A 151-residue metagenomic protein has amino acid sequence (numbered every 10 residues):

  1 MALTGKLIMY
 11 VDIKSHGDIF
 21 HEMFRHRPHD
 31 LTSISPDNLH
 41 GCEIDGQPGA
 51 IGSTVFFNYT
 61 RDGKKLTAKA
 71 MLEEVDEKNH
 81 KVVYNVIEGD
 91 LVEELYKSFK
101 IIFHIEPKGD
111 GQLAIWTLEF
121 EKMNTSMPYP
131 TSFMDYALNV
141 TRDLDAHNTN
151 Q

Functional and structural regions predicted by a protein language model:
M1-A50: Hydrophobic ligand-binding cavity/cleft-lining segments
A2-K6, G52, K65, N79 (+2 more regions): A general secondary-structure signal for short beta-strands and their flanking turns/coil in non-transmembrane regions
A2-T4, T131-Q151: C-terminal helix/juxtamembrane-tail motif
M9-V11, A68-E74, F99-P107: Hydrophobic/aromatic beta-strand elements that line small-molecule binding cavities or substrate pockets in beta-rich
G17-D18, Q47-G49, E73-H80, H104-L113: A short, structured loop/turn motif at beta-sheet edges
F20, V55, L72, Y84 (+3 more regions): Structural signal for hydrophobic/aromatic residues that build the beta-strand cores of folded beta-sheet domains
P28, H40-V92: Glycine-rich portal/gate segments that line the openings of hydrophobic small-molecule binding cavities
V83-N139: Beta-strand/loop substructures that line and gate deep hydrophobic ligand-binding cavities in soluble
